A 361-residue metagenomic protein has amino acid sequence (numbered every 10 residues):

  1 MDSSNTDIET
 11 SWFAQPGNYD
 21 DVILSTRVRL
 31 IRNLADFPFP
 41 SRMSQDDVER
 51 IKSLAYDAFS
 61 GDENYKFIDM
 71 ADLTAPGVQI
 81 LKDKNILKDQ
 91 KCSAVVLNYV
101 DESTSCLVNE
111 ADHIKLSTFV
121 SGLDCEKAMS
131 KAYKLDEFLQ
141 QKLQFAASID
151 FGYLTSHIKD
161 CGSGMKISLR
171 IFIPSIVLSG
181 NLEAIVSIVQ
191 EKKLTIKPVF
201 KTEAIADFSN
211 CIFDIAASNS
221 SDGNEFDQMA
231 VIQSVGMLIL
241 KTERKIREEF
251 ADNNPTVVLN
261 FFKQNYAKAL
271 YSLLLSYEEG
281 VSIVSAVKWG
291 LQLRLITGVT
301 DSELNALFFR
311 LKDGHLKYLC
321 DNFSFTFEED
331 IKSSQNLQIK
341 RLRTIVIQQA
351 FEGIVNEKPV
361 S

Functional and structural regions predicted by a protein language model:
M1-D150, H157, M165, V177-S179 (+1 more regions): Long, Pro/Ser/Thr-rich low-complexity/intrinsically disordered regulatory tracts in eukaryotic proteins
C161: Active-site His/Glu-centered metal-binding helix of metallohydrolases
I167-I173: Short glycine-/aliphatic-rich beta-strand segments at the starts of folded cytosolic domains
